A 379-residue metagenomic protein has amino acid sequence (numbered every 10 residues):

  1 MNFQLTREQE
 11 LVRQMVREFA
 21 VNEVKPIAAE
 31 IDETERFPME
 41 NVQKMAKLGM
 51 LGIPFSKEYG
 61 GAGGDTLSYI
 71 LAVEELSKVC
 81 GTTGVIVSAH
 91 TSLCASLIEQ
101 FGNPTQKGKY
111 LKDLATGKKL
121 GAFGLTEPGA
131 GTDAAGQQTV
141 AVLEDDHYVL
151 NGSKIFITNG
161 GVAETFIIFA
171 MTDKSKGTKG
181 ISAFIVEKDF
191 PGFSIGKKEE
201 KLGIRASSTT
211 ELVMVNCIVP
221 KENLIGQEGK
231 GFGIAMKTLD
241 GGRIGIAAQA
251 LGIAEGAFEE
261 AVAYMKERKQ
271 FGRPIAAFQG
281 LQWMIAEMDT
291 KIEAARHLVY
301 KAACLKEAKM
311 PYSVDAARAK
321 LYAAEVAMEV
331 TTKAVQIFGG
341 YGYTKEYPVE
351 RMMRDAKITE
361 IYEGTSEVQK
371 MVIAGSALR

Functional and structural regions predicted by a protein language model:
M1-A89, F101-Q106, D113-K118, G131-A134 (+4 more regions): Alpha-helical interface subdomain recognition
G49, V73-S77, A170, V186-P191 (+1 more regions): Short Ser/Thr-interspersed hydrophobic loop/turn segments at strand-loop and sheet-helix junctions that line or gate
G64-D65, D133-A135, N159-E164, G177-G180 (+2 more regions): Short glycine/proline-enriched turns and hinge-like loops at secondary-structure junctions
V87, L114, G129-T132, F156-N159 (+2 more regions): Short Gly/Pro-enriched turn/cap motifs at secondary-structure boundaries
A95-F101, F123, A135: Flexible, glycine-rich active-site loops centered on histidine and acidic residues that chelate a metal or position
G117-L125: A short, Trp-centered hydrophobic/proline-enriched beta-strand micro-motif
G136, D189-P220: Flexible, small-/acidic-enriched active-site or ligand-binding loops
D146-H147, N151-I195: A short core secondary-structure module
